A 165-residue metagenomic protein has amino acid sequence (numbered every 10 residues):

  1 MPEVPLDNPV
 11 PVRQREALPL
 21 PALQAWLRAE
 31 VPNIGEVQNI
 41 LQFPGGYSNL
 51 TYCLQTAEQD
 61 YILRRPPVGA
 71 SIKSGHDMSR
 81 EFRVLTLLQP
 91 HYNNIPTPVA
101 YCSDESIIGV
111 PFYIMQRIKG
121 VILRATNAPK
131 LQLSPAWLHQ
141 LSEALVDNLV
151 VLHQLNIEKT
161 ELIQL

Functional and structural regions predicted by a protein language model:
M1-P2, E58: Short, compositionally biased low-complexity segments
P2-Q38: Juxta-kinase regulatory segment immediately upstream of eukaryotic protein kinase catalytic domains
V37-L165: ATP-binding pocket architecture of kinase catalytic cores
